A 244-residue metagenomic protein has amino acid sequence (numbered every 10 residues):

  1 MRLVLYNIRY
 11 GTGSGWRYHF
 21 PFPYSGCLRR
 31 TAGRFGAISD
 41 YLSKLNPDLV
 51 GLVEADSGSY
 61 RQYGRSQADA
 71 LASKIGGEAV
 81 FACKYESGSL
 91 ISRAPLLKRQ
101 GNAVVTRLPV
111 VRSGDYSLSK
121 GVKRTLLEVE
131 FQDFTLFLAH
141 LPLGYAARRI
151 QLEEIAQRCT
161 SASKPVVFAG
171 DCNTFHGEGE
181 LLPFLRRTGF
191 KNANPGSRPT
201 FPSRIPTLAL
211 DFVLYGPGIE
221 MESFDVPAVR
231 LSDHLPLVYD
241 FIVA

Functional and structural regions predicted by a protein language model:
M1-K74, K84, E153: N-terminal, active-site-proximal structural segment of metallo-dependent hydrolase catalytic domains
R2-N7, A37-Q62, L136-A139, I155-L182 (+3 more regions): Active-site beta-strand/loop signature of hydrolases that rely on acidic residues for catalysis
G11-S14, G76, A139, A147 (+3 more regions): Membrane-proximal envelope and lipid/glycan-remodeling enzymes
G11-T12, S57-Y60, S87-L90, G144-A147 (+2 more regions): Active-site environment of divalent metal-dependent phosphoester hydrolases
E54-D133, D225-A228: Structured beta-strand-rich core segments of catalytic domains in phosphoester-bond hydrolases
V110, D115-S117, E130, Q157-V167 (+1 more regions): Metal-dependent phosphoester-hydrolase catalytic domains
V129-F134, A139-A146: Metal-dependent phosphoester/phosphodiester hydrolase catalytic core
A146-Q157: Alpha-helical scaffold elements lining the catalytic groove of polysaccharide deacetylases
